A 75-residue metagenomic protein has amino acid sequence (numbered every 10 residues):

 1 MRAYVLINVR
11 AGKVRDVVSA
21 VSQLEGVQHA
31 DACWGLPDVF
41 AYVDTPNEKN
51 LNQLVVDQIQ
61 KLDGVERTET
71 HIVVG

Functional and structural regions predicted by a protein language model:
M1-G75: A compositional/biophysical signature of low hydrophobicity enriched in polar/charged and small residues
